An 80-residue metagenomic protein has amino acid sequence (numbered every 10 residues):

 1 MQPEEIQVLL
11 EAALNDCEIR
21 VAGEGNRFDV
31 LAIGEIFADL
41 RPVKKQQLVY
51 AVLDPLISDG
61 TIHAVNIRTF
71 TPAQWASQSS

Functional and structural regions predicted by a protein language model:
M1-C17: N-proximal, solvent-exposed amphipathic alpha-helical segments enriched in charged/polar residues
A13-D29: Short edge beta-strands and adjacent turn/loop segments
E24, I33, R68-P72: Short loop/turn motifs enriched for small/polar and acidic residues
L31-Q46: A short interface-forming secondary-structure element
Q46, Y50-S80: C-terminal structural segments of small proteins and small subunits
